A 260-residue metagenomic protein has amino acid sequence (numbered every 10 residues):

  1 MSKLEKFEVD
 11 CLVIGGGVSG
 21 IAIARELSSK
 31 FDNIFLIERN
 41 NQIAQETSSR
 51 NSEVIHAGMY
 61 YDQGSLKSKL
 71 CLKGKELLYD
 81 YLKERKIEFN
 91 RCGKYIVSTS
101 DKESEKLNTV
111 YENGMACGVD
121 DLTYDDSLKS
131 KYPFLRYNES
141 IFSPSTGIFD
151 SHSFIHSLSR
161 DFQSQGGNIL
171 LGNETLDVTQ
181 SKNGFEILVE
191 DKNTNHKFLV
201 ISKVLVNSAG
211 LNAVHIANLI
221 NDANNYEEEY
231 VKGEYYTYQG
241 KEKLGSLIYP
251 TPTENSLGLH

Functional and structural regions predicted by a protein language model:
M1-E8: A short, basic/flexible loop-to-alpha-helix module at the beginning of a structural domain
V9-L36: N-terminal Rossmann-like FAD-binding beta1-loop-alpha1 element of flavoenzymes
S19, Q42, N212: Conserved Rossmann-like nucleotide-cofactor binding loop
A22, V178-H260: Flavin-dependent oxidoreductases
S29-R50: Glycine-rich FAD pyrophosphate-binding loop
E38, R91, T123-D126, L171-N173 (+1 more regions): Short loop/edge segments at beta-strand edges and connector loops that shape dinucleotide/nucleotide cofactor-binding
E53-S127, Y137: Dinucleotide-binding Rossmann-like beta1-alpha1 core, especially the glycine-rich loop that anchors the ADP
F142-K203, S208: Helical element adjacent to the flavin cofactor pocket in flavoenzyme catalytic cores
